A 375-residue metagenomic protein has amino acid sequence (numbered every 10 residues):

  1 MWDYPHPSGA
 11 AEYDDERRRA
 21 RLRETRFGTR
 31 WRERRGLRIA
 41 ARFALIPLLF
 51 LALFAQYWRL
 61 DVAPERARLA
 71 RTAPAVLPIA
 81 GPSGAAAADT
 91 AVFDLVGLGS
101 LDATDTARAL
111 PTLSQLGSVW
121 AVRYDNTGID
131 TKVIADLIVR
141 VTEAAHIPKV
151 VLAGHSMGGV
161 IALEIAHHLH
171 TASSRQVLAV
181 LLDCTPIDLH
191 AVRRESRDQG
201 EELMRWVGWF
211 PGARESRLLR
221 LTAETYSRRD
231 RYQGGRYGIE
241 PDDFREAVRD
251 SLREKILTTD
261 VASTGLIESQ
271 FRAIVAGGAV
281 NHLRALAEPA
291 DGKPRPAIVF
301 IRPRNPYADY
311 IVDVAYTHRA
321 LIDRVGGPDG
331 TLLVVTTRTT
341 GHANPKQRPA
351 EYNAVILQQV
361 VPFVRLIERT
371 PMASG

Functional and structural regions predicted by a protein language model:
W2-F43, R324-G375: Catalytic active-site module of serine/aspartate enzymes centered on a nucleophile-bearing elbow/loop
R34-W58: Hydrophobic membrane-insertion alpha-helices, especially the h-region of bacterial N-terminal signal peptides
A63-S118: Short, surface-exposed "cap/lid" segments of acyl-processing enzymes
Y124-D125, V180-R194, W209-G212: Active-site nucleophile loop of the alpha/beta-hydrolase fold
V133-V150: Conserved acidic catalytic loop of the alpha/beta-hydrolase fold
A153-L163: Gly/Ala-rich beta-loop-alpha elbow adjacent to hydrolase catalytic centers
R220-V312: Alpha/beta-hydrolase
Y307-L332: Conserved loop-alpha-helix segment in the C-terminal half of the alpha/beta-hydrolase fold that carries the catalytic
